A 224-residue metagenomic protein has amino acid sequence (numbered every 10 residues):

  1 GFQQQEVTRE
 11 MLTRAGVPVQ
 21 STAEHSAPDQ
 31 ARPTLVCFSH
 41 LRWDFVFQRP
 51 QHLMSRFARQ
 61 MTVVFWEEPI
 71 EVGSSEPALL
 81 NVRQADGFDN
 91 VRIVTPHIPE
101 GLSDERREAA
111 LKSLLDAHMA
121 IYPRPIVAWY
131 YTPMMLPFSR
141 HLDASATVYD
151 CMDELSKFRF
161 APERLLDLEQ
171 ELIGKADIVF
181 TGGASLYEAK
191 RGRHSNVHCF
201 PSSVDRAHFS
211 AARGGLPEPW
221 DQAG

Functional and structural regions predicted by a protein language model:
Q3, T8-A78: N-terminal subdomain of nucleotide-sugar transferases
R42-W43, L136-P137, C151-P162: A short, histidine- and acid-enriched strand-loop-helix "catalytic/donor-clamping" loop that lines the nucleotide-sugar
T62, W129, R140-S156: Active-site proximal beta-strand in glycosyltransferases
V64, K175-G183, H198: A short beta-strand/loop micro-motif in the catalytic core of glycosyltransferases that engages the nucleotide-sugar
E71-P125: A conserved catalytic-core segment of Leloir-type glycosyltransferases
P162-V179: Membrane-proximal helix-turn-helix segments that form the acceptor-binding/catalytic region of lipid-linked
S185, S203-R206, A212: Carbohydrate-associated surface elements
S210-G224: A short helix/loop element that forms part of the nucleotide-sugar donor recognition site in Leloir-type
